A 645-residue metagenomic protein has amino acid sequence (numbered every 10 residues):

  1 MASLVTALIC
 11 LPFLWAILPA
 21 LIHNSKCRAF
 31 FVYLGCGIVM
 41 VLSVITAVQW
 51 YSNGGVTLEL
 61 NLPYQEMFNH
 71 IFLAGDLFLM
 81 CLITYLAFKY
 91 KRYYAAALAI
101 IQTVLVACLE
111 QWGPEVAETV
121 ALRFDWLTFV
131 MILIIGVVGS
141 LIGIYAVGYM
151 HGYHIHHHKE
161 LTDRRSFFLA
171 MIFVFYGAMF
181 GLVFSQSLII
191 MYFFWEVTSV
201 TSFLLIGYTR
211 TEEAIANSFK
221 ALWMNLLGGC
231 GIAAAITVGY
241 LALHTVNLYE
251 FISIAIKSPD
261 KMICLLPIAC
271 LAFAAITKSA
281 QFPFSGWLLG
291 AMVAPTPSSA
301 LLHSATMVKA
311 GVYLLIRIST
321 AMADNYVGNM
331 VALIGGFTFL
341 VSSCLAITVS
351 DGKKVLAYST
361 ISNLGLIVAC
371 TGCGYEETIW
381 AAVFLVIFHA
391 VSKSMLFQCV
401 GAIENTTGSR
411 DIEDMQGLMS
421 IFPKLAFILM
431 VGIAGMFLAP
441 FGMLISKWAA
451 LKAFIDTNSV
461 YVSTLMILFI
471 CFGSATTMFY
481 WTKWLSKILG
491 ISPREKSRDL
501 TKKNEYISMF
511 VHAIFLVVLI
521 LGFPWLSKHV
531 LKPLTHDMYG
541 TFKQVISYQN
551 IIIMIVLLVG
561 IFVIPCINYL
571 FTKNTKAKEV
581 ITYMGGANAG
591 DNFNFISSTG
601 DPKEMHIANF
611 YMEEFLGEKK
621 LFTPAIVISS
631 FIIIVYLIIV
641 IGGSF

Functional and structural regions predicted by a protein language model:
M1-A7, L14-A170, T245-I256, G286 (+5 more regions): Transmembrane helix-loop-helix hairpins at membrane boundaries of multipass inner-membrane proteins
M1-A7, L62-A74, V120-I134, G181-F194 (+5 more regions): Membrane-entry segments of alpha-helical transmembrane domains in multi-pass membrane proteins
S25-C36, Y85-A97, N217-G228, S420-L429 (+2 more regions): Alpha-helical transmembrane segments and their helix-start/interface "positive-inside/aromatic belt" motifs in integral
L34-A47, T84-F88, G228-T237, L429-M436 (+2 more regions): Hydrophobic alpha-helical membrane-insertion segments
G55-Q65, Y249-A255, A449-T457, W525-Y548: Membrane-interfacial helical/loop segments at transmembrane boundaries in membrane proteins
L122, T128-I135, K261-I276, S463-S474 (+1 more regions): Hydrophobic alpha-helical transmembrane segments
L141-M191, T201-T501: Hydrophobic transmembrane alpha-helices and their helix-loop junctions in integral membrane proteins
D499-L500, E505-L519, V530-F645: Membrane-interface and transmembrane segments of multi-pass membrane proteins
